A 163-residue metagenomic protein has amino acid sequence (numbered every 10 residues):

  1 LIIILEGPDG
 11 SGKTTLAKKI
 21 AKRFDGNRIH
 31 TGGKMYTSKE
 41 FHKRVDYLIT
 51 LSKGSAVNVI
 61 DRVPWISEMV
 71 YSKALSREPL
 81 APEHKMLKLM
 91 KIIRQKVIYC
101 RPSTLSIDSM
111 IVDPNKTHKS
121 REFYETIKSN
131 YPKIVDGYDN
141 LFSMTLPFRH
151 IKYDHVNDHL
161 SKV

Functional and structural regions predicted by a protein language model:
I2: Walker A (P-loop) ATP-phosphate-binding motif of ABC ATPase nucleotide-binding domains
L5: Hydrophobic anchor at the beta1->P-loop junction of P-loop NTPases
P8-V57, V63-Y71: Conserved substrate/cofactor phosphate-moiety recognition/catalytic segment in nucleotide-dependent phosphotransferases
K22, L75-E78, N115-K116: Glycine-rich, phosphate-binding/catalytic loops in enzymes
G26-I29, V59, V97-Y99, F148-K152: Conserved beta-strand scaffold positions in the cores of enzyme catalytic domains, especially in NTP/NDP-utilizing
K73-K88: Substrate-gripping "pore-loop 1 plus following alpha2 helix"
H84-D139: A glycine- and Lys/Arg-enriched "phosphate-lid" helix/loop adjacent to the NTP-binding pocket of small-molecule kinases
F148-V163: Charged phosphate-binding loop/patch that engages nucleotide di/tri-phosphates or the phosphate backbone of nucleic
